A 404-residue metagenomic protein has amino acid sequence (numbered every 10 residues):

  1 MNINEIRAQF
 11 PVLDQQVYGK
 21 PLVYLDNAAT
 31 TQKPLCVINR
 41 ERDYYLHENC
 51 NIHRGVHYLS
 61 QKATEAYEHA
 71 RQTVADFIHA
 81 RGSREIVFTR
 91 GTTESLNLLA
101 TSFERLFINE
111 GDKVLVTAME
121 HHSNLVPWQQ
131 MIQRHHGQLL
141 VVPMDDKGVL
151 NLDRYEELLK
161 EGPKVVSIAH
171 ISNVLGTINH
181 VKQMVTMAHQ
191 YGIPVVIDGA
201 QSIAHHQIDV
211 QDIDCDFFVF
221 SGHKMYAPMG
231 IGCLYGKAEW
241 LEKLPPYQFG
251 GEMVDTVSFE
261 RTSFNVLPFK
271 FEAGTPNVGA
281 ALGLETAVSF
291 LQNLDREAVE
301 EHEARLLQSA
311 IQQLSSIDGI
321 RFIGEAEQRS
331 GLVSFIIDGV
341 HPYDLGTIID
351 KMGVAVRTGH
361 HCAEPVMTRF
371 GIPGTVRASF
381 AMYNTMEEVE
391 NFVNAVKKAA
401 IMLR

Functional and structural regions predicted by a protein language model:
M1-R404: Pyridoxal 5′-phosphate
